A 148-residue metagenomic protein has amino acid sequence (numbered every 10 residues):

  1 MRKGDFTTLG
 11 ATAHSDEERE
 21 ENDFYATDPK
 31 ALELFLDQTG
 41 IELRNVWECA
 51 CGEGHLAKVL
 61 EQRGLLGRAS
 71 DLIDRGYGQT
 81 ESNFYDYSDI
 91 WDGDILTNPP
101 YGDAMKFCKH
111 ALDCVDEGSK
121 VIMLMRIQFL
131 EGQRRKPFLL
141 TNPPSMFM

Functional and structural regions predicted by a protein language model:
M1-M148: Class I S-adenosyl-L-methionine-dependent methyltransferase catalytic core
